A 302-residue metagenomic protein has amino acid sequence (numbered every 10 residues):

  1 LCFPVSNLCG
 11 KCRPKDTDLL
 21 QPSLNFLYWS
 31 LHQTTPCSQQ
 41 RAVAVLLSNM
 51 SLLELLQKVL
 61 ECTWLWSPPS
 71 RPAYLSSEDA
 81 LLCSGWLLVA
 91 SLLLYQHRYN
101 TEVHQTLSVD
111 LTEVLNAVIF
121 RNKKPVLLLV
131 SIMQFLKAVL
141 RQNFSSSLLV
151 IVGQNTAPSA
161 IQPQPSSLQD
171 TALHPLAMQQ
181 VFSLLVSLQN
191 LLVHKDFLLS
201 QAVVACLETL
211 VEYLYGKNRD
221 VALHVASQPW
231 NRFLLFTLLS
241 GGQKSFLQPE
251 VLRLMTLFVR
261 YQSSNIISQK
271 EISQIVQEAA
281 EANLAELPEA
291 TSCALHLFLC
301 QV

Functional and structural regions predicted by a protein language model:
L1-K11, S30, A44-S70, H104-K123 (+5 more regions): Amphipathic alpha-helical segments within extended alpha-helical solenoids and repeat-rich scaffolds in large
L1-P4, C12-L31, S48-L56, A73-L92 (+6 more regions): Extended HEAT/HEAT-like alpha-solenoid repeat tracts in very large eukaryotic scaffold/adaptor proteins
N7, S91, V118, I132 (+3 more regions): Intrinsic disorder/low-complexity segments
D18-L19, A80-L81, L94-Y99, P165-Q169 (+1 more regions): Generic detector of short, locally flexible boundary/turn motifs and exposed helical patches
H32-P36, L52, E61-W64, H97 (+8 more regions): Short amphipathic alpha-helices and their capping/turn residues within compact interaction modules
T35-V45, H97-H104, A138-I151, L173-M178 (+2 more regions): Flexible loop/turn segments at the boundaries of HEAT repeats in alpha-solenoid HEAT proteins
S38-Q39, P72, S76, E278: Extended coiled-coil alpha-helical stalks
A226-S227, R232-S263, I267: Ankyrin-repeat and related helical/solenoid repeat scaffolds used for protein-protein interactions
